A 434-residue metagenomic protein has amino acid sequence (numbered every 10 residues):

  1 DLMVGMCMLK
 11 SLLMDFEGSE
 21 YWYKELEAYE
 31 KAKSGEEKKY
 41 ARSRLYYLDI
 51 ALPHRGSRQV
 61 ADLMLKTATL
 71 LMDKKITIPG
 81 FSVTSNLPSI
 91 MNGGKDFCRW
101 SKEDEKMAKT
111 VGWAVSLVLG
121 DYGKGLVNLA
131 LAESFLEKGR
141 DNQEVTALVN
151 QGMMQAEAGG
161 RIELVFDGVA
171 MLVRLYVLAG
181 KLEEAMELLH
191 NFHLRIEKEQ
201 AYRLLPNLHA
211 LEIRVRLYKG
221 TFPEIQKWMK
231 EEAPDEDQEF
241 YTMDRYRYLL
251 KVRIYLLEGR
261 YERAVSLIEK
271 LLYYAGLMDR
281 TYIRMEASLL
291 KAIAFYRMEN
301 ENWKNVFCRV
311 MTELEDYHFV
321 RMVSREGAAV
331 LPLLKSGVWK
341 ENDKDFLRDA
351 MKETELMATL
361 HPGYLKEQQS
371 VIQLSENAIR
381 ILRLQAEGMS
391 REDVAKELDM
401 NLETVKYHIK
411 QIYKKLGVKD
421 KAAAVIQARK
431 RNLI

Functional and structural regions predicted by a protein language model:
L2-D167: Internal alpha-solenoid helical repeat scaffolds
M6, D49-A51, I90-G94, L131 (+6 more regions): Structural register within alpha-helical repeat arrays
K10, P53, C98, F135-L136 (+6 more regions): Residue at a conserved register position within TPR or TPR-like alpha-solenoid repeats
L13, H54-G56, K138-G139, A179 (+3 more regions): Structural motif corresponding to the intra-repeat A-B loop/turn of tetratricopeptide repeats
G18-A28, R58-D73, S101-S116, N142-M154 (+5 more regions): Alpha-helical repeat scaffolds
G35-R44, K74-M91, V115-L131, A156-M171 (+7 more regions): Alpha-solenoid helical repeat architecture
E224-K227, Y248-R284, S288-E376, E392 (+1 more regions): Linker/hinge segments immediately adjacent to helix-turn-helix/homeobox DNA-binding domains
P362-K410, K414-L416, I426-L433: Helix-turn-helix DNA-binding segment
